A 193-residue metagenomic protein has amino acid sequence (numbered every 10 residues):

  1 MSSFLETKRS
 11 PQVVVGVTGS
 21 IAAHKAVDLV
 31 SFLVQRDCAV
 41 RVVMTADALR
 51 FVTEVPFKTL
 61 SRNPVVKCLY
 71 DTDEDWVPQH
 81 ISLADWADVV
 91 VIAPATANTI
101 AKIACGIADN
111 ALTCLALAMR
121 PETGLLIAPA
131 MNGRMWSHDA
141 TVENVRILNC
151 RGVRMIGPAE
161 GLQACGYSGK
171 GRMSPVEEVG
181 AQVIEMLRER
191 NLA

Functional and structural regions predicted by a protein language model:
M1-I127, G133-A193: A cross-family phosphate/adenosyl-ligand binding-site feature
